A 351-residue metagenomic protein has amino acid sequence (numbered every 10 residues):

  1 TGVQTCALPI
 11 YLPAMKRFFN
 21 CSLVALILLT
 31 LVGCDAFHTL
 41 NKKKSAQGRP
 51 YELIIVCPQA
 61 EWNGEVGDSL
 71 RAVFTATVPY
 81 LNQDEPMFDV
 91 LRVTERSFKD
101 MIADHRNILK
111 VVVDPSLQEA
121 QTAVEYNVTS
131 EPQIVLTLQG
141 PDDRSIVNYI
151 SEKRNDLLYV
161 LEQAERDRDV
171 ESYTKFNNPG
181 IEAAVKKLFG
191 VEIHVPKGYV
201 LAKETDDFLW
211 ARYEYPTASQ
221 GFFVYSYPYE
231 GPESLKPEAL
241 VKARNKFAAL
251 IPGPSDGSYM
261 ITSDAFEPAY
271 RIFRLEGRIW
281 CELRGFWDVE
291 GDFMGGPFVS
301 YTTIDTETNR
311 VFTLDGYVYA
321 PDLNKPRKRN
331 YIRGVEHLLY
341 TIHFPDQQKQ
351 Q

Functional and structural regions predicted by a protein language model:
T1-L8: Short, small-residue-biased leader/transition segments that mark boundaries at the very start of proteins
L12-L23: Bacterial N-terminal signal peptides that target proteins for export
T30-G33: C-terminal motif of bacterial Sec signal peptides marking the signal peptidase cleavage site
F37-Q133: Start-of-domain marker
H38-N41, Q47, I55-A60, P196-M260 (+1 more regions): Secretory pathway targeting signatures of secreted, lumenal, and periplasmic proteins
V93-G140, R144, I251-T308: Signature of long, low-cysteine stretches enriched in small and polar/charged residues
I134-D142, G221-S226, R310-P321: Short, well-ordered beta-strand elements
V147-E171, Y199, V311-Q351: Surface-exposed amphipathic alpha-helical segments
